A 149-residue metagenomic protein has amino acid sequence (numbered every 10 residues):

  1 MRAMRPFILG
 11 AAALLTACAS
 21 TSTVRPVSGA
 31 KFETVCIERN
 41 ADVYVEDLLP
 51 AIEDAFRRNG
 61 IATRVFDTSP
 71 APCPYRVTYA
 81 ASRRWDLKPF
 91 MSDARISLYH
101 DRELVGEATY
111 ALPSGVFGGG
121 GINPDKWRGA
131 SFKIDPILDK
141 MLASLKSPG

Functional and structural regions predicted by a protein language model:
R2-G10, A17-A62, K146-G149: A structural "domain/chain start" motif
A19, T23-V27, E53-A55, E107-G149: C-terminal/domain-edge helix-coil "capping" segments
T23-R25, A81-R84: Short secondary-structure capping micro-motifs at structural edges
E33, N59, C73-Y75, S92-A94 (+1 more regions): Envelope-exposed proteins and targeting segments
N40, A80, A111: Active-site-proximal beta-strand/loop segments in catalytic clefts of secreted hydrolases
A41-L49, L87-P89, N123-I134: Solvent-exposed, acidic/flexible segments
V65-R83, P89, R95: A short, hydrophobic beta-strand-centered structural micro-motif
K88-V116: Amphipathic beta-strand/beta-sheet edge segments enriched in Tyr/Trp
